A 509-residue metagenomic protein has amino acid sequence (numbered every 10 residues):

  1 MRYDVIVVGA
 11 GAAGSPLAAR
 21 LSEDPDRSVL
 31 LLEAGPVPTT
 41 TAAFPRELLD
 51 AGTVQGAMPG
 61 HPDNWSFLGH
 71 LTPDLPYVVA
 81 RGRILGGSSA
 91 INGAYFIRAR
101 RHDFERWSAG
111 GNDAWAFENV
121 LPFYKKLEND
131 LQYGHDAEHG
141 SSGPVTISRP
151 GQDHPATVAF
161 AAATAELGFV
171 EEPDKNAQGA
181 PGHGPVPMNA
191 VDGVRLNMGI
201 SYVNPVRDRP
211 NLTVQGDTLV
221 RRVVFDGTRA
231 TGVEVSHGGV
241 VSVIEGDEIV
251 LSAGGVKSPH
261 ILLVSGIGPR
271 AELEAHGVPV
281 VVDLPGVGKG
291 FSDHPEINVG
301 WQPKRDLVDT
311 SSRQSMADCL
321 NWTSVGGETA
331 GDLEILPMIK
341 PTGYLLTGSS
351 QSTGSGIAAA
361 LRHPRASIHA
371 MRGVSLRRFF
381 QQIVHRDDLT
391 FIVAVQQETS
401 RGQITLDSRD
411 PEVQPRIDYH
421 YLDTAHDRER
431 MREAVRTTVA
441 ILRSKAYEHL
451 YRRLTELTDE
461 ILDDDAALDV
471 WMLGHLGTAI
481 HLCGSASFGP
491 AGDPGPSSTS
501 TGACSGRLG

Functional and structural regions predicted by a protein language model:
M1-G509: N-terminal redox-cofactor-binding region of secreted/periplasmic oxidoreductases
